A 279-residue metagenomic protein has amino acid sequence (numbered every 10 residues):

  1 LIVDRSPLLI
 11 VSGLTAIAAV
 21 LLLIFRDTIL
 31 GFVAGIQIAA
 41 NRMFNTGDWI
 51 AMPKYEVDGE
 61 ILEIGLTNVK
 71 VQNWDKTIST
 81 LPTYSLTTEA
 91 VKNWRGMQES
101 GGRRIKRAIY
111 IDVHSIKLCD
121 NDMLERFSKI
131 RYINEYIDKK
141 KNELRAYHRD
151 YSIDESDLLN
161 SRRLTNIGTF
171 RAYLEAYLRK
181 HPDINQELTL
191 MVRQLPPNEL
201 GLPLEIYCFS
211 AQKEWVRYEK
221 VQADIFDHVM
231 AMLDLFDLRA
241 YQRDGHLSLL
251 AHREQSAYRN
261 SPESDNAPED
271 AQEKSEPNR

Functional and structural regions predicted by a protein language model:
L1-Q37, V69: Hydrophobic alpha-helical transmembrane segments and their immediate juxtamembrane helical boundaries in integral
V3, A34-N41, L86, R179-P182 (+2 more regions): Signal for well-folded cores of large energy- and translation-related assemblies
I10-V11, L23, D27-L30, N41-F44 (+4 more regions): Conserved structured core elements
V11, A19, A34, E99-G102 (+3 more regions): Contiguous, well-folded functional domains in the mature portion of proteins
I24, E56, K76, L81 (+8 more regions): Charged, alpha-helix-enriched surfaces in structured cytosolic catalytic cores of large nucleotide-utilizing machines
A39-D157: Soluble accessory domains appended to multi-pass membrane transport proteins
S128-R279: Long, non-transmembrane cytosolic or organellar matrix-exposed soluble domains/tails of integral membrane proteins
